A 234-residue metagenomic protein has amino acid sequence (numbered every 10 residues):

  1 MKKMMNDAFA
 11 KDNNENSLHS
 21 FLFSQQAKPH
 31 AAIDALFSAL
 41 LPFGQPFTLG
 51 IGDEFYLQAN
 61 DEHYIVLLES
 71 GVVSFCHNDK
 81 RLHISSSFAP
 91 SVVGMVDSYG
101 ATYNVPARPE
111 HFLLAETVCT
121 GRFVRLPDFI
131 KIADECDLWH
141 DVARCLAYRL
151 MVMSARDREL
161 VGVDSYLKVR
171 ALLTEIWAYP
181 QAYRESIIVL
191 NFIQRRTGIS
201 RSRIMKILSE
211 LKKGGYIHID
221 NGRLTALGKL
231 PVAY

Functional and structural regions predicted by a protein language model:
M1-D53, V92-V93, S98-Y103: Cyclic nucleotide-binding regulatory module and flanking cytosolic helices
Q45, E54, G71-C76, T120-G121: Short beta-strand segments in beta-sandwich/barrel cores
D53-N60: Short phosphate-coordinating micro-motif centered on Lys-Gly-acidic
H63-R81, F88-S91: Glycine- and acidic-residue-biased ligand/ion/polar-headgroup-sensing regions
I65, I84, G121-R122, Y216: A residue-level structural signature of the nucleotidyltransferase/glycosyltransferase Rossmann-like core
S85-C145: Cyclic-nucleotide recognition modules
D137-G198: Polybasic "coupling" helices that flank or enter modular domains
T174-Y234: Phosphate-/nucleic-acid-contacting segments
